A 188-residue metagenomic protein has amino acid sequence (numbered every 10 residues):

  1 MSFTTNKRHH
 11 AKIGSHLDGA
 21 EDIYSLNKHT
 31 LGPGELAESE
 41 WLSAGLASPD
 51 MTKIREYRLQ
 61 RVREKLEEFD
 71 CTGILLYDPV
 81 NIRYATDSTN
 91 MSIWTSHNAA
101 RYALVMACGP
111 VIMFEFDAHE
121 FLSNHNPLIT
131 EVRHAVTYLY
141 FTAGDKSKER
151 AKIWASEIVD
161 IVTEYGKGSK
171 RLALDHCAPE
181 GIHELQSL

Functional and structural regions predicted by a protein language model:
M1-L188: A composition/biophysics-driven feature that prefers long, compositionally simple stretches
